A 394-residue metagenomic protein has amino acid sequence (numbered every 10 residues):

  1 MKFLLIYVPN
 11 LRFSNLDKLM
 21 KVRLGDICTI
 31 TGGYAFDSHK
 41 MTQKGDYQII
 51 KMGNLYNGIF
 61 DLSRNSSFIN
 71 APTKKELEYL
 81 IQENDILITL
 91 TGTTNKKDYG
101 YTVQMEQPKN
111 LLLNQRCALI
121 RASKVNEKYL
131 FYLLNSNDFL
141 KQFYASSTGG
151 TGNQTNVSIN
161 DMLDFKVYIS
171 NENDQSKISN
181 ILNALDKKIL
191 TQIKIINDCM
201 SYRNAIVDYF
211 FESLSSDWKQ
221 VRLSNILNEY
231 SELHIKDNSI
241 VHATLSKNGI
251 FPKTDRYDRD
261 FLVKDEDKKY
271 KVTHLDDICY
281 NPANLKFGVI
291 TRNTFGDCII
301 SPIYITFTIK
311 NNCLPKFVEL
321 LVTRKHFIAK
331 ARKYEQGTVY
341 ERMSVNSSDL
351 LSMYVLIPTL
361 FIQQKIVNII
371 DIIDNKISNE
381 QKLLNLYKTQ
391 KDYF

Functional and structural regions predicted by a protein language model:
M1-I6, R12-Y34, D164, I169-E172 (+2 more regions): Non-catalytic DNA-recognition/assembly elements of restriction-modification systems
M1-K18, A184-K187, T191-R222, K382-F394: Short amphipathic coiled-coil heptad-repeat segments
G25-S38, G53-I86, P108-K109, S224-L275: Sequence-specific dsDNA recognition surfaces
K51-M52, N65, I69-P72, E76-N135 (+3 more regions): A short beta-sheet element
G92, I181-N183, K187, N284 (+1 more regions): Short, surface-exposed secondary-structure boundary micro-motifs
N110-R116, T148-N173, A283, C298-Y304 (+1 more regions): A short glycine-rich beta-alpha junction/loop motif
